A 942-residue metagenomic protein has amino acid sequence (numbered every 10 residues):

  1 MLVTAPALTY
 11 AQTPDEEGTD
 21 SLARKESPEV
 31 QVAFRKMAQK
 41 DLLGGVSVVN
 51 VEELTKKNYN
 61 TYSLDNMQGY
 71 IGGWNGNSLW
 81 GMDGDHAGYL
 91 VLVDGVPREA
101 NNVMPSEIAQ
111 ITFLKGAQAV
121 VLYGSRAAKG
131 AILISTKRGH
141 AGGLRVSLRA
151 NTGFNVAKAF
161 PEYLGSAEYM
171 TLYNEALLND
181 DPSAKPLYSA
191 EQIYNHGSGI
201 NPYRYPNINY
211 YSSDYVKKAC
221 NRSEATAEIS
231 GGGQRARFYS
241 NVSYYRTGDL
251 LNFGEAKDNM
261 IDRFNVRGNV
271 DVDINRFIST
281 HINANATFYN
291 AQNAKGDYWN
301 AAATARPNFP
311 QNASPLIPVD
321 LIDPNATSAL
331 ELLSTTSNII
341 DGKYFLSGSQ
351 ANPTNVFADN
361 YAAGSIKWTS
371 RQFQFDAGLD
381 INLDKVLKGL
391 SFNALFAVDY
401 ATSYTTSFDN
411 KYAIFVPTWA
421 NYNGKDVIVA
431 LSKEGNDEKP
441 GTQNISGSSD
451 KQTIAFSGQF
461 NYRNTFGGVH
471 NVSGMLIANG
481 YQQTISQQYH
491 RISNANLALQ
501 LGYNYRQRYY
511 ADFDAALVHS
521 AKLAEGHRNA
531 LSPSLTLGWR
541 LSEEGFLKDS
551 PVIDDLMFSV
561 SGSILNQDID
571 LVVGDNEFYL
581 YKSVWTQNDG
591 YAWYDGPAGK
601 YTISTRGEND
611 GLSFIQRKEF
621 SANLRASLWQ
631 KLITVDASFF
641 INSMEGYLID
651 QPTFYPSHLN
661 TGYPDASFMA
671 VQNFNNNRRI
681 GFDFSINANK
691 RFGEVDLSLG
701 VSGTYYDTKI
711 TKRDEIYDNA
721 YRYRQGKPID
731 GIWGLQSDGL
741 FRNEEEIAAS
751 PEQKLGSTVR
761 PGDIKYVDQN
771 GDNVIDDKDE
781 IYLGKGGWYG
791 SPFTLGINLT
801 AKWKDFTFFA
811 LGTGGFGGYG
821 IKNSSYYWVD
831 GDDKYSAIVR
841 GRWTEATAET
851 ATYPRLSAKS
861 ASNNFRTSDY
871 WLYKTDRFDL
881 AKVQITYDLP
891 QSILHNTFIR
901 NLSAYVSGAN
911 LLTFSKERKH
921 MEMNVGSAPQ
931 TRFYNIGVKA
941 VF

Functional and structural regions predicted by a protein language model:
M1-R267, S279-H281, G926: Short, small/polar-rich motifs associated with maturation and membrane association, primarily at protein termini
V96-G139, A159-Y163, P206-T226, Y245-N283 (+13 more regions): Outer-membrane beta-barrel proteins
S147-Y203, G296-T304, V572-D575, Y663 (+2 more regions): Conserved small-residue
S183, T354, A358, P761 (+2 more regions): Extracytoplasmic gating/loop element in the C-terminal half of outer-membrane beta-barrel translocons and assembly
N195-A219, N436-D437, Q443-A455, D772 (+1 more regions): Alpha-helix-centered segments that form part of catalytic cores
N269-I278, A284-F288, D320-P324, S328-D409 (+3 more regions): Extracellular/periplasmic, surface-exposed regions of secreted and cell-surface proteins
K388, Y789-I821: Glycine-rich, aromatic-lined ligand/substrate-binding cores of catalytic and carbohydrate-binding domains
